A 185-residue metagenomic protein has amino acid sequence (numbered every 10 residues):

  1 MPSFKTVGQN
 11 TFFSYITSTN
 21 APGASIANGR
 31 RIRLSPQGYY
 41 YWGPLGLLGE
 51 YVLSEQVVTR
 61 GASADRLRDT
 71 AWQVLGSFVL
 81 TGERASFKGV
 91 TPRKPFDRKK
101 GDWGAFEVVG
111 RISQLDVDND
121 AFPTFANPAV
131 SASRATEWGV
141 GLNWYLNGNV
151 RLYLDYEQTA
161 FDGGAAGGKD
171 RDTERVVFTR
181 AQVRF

Functional and structural regions predicted by a protein language model:
P2-F185: Outer-membrane beta-barrel pore domains
